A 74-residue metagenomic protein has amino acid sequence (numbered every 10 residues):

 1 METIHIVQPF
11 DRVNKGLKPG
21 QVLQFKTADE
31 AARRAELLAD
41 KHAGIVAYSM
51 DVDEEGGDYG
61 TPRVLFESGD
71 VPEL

Functional and structural regions predicted by a protein language model:
M1-P19: Short aromatic-glycine-(Arg/Gly/Cys) micro-motifs in beta-strand/loop hairpins
Q8, K26, Y48: Residues in well-ordered beta-strands of folded domains
V13, D29, D53-E54: Residues that cap or initiate secondary-structure elements
V13-P19, A32-L37, L74: A generic short-segment signal for beta-strand/edge and adjacent turn/coil regions
V22: Internal catalytic or translocation cores that form aromatic/hydrophobic pockets or channels for amphipathic metabolites
F25-G44: A short, charged, amphipathic alpha-helix used as a generic interaction element across diverse proteins
A39-L74: Short, mixed-charge low-complexity intrinsically disordered segments
